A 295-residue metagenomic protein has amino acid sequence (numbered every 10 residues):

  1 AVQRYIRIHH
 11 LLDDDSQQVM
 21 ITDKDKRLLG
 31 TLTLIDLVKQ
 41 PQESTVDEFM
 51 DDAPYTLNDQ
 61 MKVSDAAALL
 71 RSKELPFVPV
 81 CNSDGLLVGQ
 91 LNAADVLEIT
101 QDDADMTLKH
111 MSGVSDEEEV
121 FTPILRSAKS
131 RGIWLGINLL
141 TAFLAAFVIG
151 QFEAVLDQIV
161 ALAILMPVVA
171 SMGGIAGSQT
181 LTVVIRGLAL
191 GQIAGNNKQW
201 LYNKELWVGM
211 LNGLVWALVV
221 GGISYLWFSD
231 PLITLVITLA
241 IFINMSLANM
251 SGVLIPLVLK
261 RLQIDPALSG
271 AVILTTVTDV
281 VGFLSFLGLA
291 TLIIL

Functional and structural regions predicted by a protein language model:
A1-A163: Cytosolic regulatory modules rich in charged/polar residues
T100, A104-M250, L254-L268, V272-V277 (+1 more regions): Alpha-helical transmembrane segments and their membrane-interface boundaries that form or gate the permeation pathway
